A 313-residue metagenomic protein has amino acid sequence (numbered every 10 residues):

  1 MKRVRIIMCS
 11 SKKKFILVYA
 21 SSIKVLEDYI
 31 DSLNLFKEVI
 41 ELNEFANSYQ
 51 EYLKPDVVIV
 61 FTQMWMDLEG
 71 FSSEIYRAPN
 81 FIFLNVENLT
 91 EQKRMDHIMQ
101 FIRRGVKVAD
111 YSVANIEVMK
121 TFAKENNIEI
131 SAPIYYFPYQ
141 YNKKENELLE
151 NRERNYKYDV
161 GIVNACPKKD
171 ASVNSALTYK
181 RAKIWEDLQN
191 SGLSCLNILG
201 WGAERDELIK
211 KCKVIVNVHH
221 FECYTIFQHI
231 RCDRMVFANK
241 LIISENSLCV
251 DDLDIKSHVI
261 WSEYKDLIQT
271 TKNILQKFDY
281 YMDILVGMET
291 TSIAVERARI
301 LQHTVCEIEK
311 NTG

Functional and structural regions predicted by a protein language model:
R5-P55, F61-Y76, I82-I260, R299-V305: Nucleotide-sugar donor-binding catalytic core of glycosyltransferases
R104, R231, T270, I284-G287: Short, hydrophobic/aromatic alpha-helical segments in well-folded domains
S262-M282: C-terminal "capping" alpha-helix adjacent to the active site of nucleotide-linked donor transferases in cell-envelope
L275-G313: A charged, aromatic-enriched C-terminal amphipathic alpha-helix characteristic of glycosyltransferases across folds
